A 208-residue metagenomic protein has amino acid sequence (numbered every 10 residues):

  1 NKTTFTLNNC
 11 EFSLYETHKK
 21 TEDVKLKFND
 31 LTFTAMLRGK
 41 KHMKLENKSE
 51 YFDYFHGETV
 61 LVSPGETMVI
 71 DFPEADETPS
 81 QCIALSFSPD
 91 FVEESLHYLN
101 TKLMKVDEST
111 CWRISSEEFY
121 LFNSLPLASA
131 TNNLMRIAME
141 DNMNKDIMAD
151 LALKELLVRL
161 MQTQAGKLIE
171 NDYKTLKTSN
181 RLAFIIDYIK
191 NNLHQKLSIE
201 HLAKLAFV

Functional and structural regions predicted by a protein language model:
F5-V106: N-terminal regulatory/effector-sensing and dimerization cores that precede helix-turn-helix DNA-binding domains
L26, D30, E117-S124, D146 (+1 more regions): Amphipathic, non-membrane alpha-helical segments in soluble helical-bundle scaffolds
F52, M143-L151: Short, solvent-exposed positions on alpha-helices
P64-S80, W112-E118, I169, K177 (+1 more regions): Short, flexible, glycine-rich and Lys/Arg-enriched loop motifs at helix boundaries that contact anionic partners
S95, L160-Q164: Hydrophobic recognition helices of helix-based DNA-binding modules
L99-T131: Aromatic/histidine-rich interaction motifs
F122-R136, D150-L153, L157, M161 (+3 more regions): A short, Lys/Arg-enriched amphipathic alpha-helix from helix-turn-helix/homeodomain DNA-binding modules
E140-D146, L168-D172: Hydrophobic/aromatic-rich alpha-helical bundle segments in the mid-to-C-terminal region
